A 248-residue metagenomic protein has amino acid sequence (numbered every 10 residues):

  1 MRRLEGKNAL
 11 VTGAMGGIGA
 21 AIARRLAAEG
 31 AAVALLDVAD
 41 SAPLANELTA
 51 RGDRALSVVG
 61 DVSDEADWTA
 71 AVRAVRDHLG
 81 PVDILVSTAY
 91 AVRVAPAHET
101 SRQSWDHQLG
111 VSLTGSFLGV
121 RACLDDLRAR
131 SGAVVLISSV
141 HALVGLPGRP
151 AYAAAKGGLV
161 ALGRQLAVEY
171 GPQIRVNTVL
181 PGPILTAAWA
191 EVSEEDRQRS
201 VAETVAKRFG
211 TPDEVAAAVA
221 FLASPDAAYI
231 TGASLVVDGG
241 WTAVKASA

Functional and structural regions predicted by a protein language model:
M15-G16: Conserved glycine-rich cofactor-binding loop
E29-L44: Conserved glycine-rich Rossmann-like NAD(P)H-binding loop of the short-chain dehydrogenase/reductase
P96-A97, S101-L109, W189, S200: Substrate-binding pocket helix/loop in short-chain dehydrogenase/reductase
V120, A155, G163: Active-site helix of classical SDR
D125, A167-P172, A228: Alpha-helical segment proximal to the catalytic Tyr-Lys
S139: Residue(s) in the substrate-gating loop at a strand-loop-helix junction that position the organic substrate next
V144, A220, T231-A248: Short C-terminal tail/terminal secondary-structure segment of NAD(P)H-dependent dehydrogenase/reductase domains
